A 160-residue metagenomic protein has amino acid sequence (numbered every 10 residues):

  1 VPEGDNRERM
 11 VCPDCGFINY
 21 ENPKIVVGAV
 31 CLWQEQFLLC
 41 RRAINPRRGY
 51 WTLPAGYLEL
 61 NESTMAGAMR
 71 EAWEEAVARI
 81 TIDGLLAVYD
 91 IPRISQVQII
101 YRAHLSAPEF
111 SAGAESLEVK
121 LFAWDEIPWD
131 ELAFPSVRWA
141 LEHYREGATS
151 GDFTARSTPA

Functional and structural regions predicted by a protein language model:
V1-E3, G16-F17: Short, intrinsically disordered, charge-biased short linear motifs at domain edges
R9: Residues immediately within or flanking Cys/His clusters that coordinate Zn2+ in small zinc-binding modules
P13-L38, P54-Y57: Conserved N-terminal beta-strand and adjoining loop/helix that marks the start of the Nudix/MutT-like hydrolase domain
L32-F37, N45-P46, L105-P108: Short, charged/polar surface micro-motifs in flexible loops or helix N-caps
A43-N45, D90-I91: Short polar/acidic secondary-structure junctions
N45-W51, S95: A conserved beta-turn-beta hairpin within the catalytic core of GNAT-like acetyltransferases that forms part
L58-H143, G147, G151-P159: Unchanged
